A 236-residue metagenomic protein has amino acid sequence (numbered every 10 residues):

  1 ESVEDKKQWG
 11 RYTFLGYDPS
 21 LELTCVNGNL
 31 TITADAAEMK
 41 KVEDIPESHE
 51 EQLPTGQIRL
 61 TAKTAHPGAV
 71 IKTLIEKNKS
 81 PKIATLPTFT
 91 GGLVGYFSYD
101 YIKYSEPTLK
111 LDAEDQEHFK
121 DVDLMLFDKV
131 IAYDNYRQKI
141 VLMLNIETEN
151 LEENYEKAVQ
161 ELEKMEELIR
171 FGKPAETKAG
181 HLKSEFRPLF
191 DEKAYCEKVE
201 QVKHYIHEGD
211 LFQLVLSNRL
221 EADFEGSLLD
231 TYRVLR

Functional and structural regions predicted by a protein language model:
E1-R236: Extended alpha-helical targeting/anchoring segments, especially N-terminal organellar/secretory targeting helices
